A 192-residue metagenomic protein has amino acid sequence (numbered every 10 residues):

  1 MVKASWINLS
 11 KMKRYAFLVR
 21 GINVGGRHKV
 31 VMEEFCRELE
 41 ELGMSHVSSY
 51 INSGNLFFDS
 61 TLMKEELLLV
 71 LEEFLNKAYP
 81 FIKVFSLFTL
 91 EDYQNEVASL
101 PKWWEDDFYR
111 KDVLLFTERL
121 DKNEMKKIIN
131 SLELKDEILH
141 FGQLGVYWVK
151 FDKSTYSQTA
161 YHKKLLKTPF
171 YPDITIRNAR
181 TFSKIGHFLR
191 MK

Functional and structural regions predicted by a protein language model:
K13-S53, F57-K192: Surface-exposed, charge/polar-rich loops and edge strands
